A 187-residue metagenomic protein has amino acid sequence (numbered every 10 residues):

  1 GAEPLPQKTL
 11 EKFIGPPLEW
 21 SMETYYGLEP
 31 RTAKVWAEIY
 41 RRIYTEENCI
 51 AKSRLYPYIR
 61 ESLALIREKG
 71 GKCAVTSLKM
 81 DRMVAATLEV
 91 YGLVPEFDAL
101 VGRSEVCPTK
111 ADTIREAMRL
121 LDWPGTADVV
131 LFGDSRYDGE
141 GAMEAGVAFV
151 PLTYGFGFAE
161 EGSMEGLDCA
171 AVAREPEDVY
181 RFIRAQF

Functional and structural regions predicted by a protein language model:
G1-K12: Active-site neighborhood of HAD-like aspartate-dependent phosphohydrolases
E3, V94-D98, P124, A170: Conserved H-loop
K12-E47, P57-R60, A64-L65: A metal-dependent, Asp-based hydrolase signature
E46-V75, D81-A85, A111: Short, acidic loop-to-helix structural element flanking the phosphoryl-transfer center in phosphate-processing enzymes
R60-R67, M118, G139-M143: Surface-exposed amphipathic alpha-helices with a cationic face
E68-G71, L121-D128, Q186-F187: Glycine-rich phosphate-binding loop signature in dinucleotide/nucleotide-binding domains
A111-G139: Conserved Lys-Pro-Asp/Glu-containing loop-to-beta segment of HAD-superfamily phosphomonoesterases, centered on
L131-A173: Acidic, Mg2+-coordinating phosphoryl-transfer loop and its flanking beta/alpha structural elements, shared across
